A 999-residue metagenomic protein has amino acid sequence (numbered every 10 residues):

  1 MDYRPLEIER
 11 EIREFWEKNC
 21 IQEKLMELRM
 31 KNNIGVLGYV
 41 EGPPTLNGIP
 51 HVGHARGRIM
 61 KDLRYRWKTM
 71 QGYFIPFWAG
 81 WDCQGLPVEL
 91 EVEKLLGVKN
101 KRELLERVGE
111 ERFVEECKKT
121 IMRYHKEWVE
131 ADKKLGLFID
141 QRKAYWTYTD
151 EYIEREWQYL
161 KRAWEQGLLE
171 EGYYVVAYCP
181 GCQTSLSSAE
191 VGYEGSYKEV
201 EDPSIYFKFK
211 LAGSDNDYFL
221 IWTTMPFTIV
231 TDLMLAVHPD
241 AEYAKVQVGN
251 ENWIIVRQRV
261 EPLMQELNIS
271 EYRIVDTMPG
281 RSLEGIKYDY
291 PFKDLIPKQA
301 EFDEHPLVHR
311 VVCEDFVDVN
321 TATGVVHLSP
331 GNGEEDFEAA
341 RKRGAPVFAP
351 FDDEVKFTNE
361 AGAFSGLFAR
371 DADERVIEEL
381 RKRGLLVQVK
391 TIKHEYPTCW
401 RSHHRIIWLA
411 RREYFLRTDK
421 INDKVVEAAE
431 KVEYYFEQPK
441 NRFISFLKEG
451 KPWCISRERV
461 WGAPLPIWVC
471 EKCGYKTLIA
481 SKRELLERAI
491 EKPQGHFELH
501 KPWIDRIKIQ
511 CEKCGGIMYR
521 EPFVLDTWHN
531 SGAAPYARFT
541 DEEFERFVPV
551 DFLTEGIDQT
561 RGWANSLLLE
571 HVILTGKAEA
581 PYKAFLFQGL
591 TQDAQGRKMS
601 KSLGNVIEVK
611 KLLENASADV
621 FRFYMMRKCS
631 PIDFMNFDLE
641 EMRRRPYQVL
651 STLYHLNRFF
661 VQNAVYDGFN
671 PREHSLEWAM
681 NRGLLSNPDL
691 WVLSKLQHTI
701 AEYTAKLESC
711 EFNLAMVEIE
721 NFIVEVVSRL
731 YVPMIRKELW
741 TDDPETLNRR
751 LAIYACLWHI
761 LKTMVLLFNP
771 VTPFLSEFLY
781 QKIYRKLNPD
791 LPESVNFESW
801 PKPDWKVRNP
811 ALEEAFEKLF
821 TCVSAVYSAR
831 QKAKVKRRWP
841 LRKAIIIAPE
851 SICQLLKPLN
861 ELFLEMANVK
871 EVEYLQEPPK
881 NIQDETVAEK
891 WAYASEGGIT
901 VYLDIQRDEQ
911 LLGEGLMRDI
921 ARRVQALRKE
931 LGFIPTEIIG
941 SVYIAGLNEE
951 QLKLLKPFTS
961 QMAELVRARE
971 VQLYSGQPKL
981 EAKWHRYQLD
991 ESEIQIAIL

Functional and structural regions predicted by a protein language model:
M1-E251, S329-K342, P346-A361, L385-V425 (+7 more regions): N-terminal, positively charged nucleic-acid-binding surface of large information/translation enzymes
I8, I12-R13, W164-Y193, L263-E271 (+6 more regions): Amphipathic alpha-helical
I59-P76, E334-R343, I377-L380, T560-A578 (+2 more regions): Metal-dependent nuclease catalytic cores in nucleic-acid-processing enzymes, especially RNase H-like/related
P76, V230-L235, P239-K287, V387-T418 (+3 more regions): Structured, non-catalytic alpha/beta "coupling" segments that mediate domain-domain communication and provide generic
T231-L235, P239-D352, R381, I421 (+2 more regions): Catalytic alpha/beta core of large soluble enzyme barrels
L283-G285, P297, A363-E374: A glycine-biased structural micro-motif
D371-Y396, C822-A825: Phosphate/diphosphate-binding loops
E449-H529, A533, L574-E614, M642-L999: Feature 926 captures the class I aminoacyl-tRNA synthetase adenylation module centered on the KMSKS loop
